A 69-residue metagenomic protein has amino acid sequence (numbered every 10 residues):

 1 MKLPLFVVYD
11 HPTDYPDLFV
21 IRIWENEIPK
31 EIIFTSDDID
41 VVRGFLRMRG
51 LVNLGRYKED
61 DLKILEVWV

Functional and structural regions predicted by a protein language model:
M1-V20, Y57: Short N-terminal "domain-start" leader segments that mark the transition from disordered tails or signal peptides into
V8-D10, I23, E31, R43 (+1 more regions): Generic structural signal for short, flexible, solvent-exposed coil/loop and linker residues
H11, N26, D37-I39: Generic structural motif
Y15-E31: A short, structured beta-strand/loop element
I33-G55: A short, charged, amphipathic alpha-helix used as a generic interaction element across diverse proteins
L51-V69: Short, mixed-charge low-complexity intrinsically disordered segments
